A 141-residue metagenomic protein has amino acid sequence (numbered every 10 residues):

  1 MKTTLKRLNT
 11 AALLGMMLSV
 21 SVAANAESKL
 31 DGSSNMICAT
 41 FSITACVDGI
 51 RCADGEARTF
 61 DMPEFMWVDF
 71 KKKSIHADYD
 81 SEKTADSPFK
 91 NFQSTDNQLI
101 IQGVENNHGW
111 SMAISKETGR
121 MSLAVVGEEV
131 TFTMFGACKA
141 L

Functional and structural regions predicted by a protein language model:
M1-K6: N-terminal secretory signal peptides that target proteins for export/translocation
N9-V20: Bacterial N-terminal signal peptides
V22-A26: Sec/Tat signal peptide C-region and signal peptidase I cleavage site
S33, I37-K72: Short, solvent-exposed loop/hinge segments that bridge or flank secondary-structure elements
T40, I75-D78, I101-G103, G119-V126: Short hydrophobic/aromatic-rich beta-strand segments that constitute the beta-sheet cores of beta-sandwich/beta-barrel
F70-H108: Contiguous, well-ordered beta-strand patches that form the walls/edges of small beta-barrel/beta-sandwich domains
M112-I114, M121-T133: Short, exposed beta-strand-loop hairpins at the edges of beta-sheets in extracellular/periplasmic proteins
T133-A140: Short, low-complexity, Pro/Ser/Thr/Gly-rich segments in the mature regions of secreted, periplasmic
